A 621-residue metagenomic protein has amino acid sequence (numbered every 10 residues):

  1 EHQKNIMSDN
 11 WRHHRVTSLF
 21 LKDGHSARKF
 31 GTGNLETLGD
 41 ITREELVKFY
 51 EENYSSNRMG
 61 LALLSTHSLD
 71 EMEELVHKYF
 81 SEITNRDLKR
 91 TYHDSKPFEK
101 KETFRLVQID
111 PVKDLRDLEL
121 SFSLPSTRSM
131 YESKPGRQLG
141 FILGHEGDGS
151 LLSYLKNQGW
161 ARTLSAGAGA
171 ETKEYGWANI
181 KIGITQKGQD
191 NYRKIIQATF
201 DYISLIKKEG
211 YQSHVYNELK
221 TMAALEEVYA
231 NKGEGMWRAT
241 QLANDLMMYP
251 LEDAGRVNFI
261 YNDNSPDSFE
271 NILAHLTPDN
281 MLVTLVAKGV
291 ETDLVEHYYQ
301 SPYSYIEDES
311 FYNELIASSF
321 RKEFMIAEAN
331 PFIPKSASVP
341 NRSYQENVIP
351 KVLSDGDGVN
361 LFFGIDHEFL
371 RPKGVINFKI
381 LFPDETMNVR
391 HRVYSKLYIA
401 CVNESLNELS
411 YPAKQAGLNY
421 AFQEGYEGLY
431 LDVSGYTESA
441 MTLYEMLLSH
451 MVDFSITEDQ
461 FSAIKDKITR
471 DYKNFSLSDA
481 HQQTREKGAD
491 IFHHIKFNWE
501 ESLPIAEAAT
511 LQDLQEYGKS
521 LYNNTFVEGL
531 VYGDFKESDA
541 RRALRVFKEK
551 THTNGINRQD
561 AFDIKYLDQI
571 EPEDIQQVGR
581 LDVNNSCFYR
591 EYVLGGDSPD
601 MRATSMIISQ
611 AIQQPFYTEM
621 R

Functional and structural regions predicted by a protein language model:
Q3, L19, L88-S150, Y154 (+4 more regions): His/Glu-based metal-binding/catalytic segments typifying zinc-dependent metallopeptidases
N10, R43-Y79, L511-F547: Non-catalytic, conformational "gating/processing" segments within enzyme and secreted inhibitor domains
N10-E36, R58-L64, L115-S126, L152-F269 (+5 more regions): M16 family metallopeptidases and their MPP-like homologs
L38-T42: Short, charged, amphipathic alpha-helices and their helix-cap/turn boundaries
V47, E102-R105, N264-N271, L361-F363 (+2 more regions): Short alpha-helical segments and helix-capping/turn motifs at coil-helix boundaries
Y50-N53, I109-D110, G169-T172, I272-H275 (+4 more regions): Replace "in large, NTP-powered and nucleic-acid-processing enzymes" with "in large, NTP-powered factors and other
E73-K89, A543-R558: Glycine-centered hinge/linker elements that transmit conformational signals in sensory and ligand-binding systems
I272-L282, K288-E291: Extended, domain-scale alpha-helical bundle/helix-rich regions
